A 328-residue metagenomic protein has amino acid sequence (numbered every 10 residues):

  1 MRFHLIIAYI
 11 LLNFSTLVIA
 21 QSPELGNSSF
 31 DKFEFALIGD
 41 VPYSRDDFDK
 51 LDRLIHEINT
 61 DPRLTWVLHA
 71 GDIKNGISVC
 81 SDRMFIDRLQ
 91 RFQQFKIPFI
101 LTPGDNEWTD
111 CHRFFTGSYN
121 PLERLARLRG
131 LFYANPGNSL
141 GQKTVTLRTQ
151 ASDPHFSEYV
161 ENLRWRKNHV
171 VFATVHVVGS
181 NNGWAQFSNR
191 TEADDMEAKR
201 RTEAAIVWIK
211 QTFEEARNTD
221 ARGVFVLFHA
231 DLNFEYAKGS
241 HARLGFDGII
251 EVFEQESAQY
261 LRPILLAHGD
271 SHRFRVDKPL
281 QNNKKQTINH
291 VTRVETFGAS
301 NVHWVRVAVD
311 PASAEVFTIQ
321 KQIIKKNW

Functional and structural regions predicted by a protein language model:
M1-L5: Positively charged n-region of N-terminal signal peptides that target proteins for export
I7-A8, V18: Cleavable N-terminal signal peptides
A20-I86, A221: N-terminal active-site segment of His-dependent metallophosphoesterases
N27-S28, N59-W66, A173, N189-L280: His/acidic metal-ligating clusters that form di-metal
S29, D310-W328: A short C-terminal boundary segment appended to hydrolase-like catalytic domains
D40, G71-D72, G104-D105, H229 (+1 more regions): Active-site glycine-centered loops adjacent to acidic/histidine catalytic or metal-binding residues that shape
V79, M84-R201, L280-S313: Extended active-site neighborhood of metal-dependent phosphoesterases/phosphodiesterases
